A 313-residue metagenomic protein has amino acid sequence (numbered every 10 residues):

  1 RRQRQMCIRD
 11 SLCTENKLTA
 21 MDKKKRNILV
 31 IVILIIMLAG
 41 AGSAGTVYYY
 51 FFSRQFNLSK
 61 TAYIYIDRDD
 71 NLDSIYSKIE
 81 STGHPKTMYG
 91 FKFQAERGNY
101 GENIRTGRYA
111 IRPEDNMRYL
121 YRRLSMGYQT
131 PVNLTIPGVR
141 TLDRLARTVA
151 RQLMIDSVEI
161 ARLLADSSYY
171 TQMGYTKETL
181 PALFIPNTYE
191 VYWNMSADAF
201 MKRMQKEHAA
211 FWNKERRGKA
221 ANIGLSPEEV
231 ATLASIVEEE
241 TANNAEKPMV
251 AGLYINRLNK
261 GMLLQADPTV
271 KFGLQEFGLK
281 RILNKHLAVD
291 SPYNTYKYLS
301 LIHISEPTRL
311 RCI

Functional and structural regions predicted by a protein language model:
R1-D10, I302-I313: Single conserved hydrophobic/aromatic residue that forms the stacking wall/gate of nucleotide- or nucleobase-binding
Q3, R144, S235: Ca2+-coordinating acidic residues in Ca2+-binding motifs
C13: Extracytoplasmic glycan-interaction modules
T19-T61: N-terminal type II signal-anchor transmembrane helix that functions as the membrane-insertion/stop-transfer segment
Y49-W212: Signal peptide-directed extracytoplasmic domains
N71, T135, M154-V158, Y169-S305 (+1 more regions): Bacterial extracytoplasmic/cell-wall-associated proteins, especially those involved in peptidoglycan
